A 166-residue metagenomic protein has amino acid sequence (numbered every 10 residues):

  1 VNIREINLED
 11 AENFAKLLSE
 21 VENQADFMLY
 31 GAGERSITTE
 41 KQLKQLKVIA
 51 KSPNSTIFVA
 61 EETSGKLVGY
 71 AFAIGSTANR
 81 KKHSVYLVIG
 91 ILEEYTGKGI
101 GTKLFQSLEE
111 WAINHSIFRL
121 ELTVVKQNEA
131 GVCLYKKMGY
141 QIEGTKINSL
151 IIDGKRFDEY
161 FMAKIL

Functional and structural regions predicted by a protein language model:
N2-K16: A short beta-loop-alpha structural element at the N-terminal edge of CoA-dependent acyl/N-acetyltransferase catalytic
E22, E34-E94, F105, I165-L166: Acetyl-CoA-dependent GNAT
D26-G33: A short, aromatic/hydrophobic, helix- or strand-capping loop or linear motif that either lines the entrance/gate
G65-G69, A130, R156: Glycine-rich acetyl-CoA-binding "A-motif" of GNAT/NAT acetyltransferases
G99: Conserved G/P- and acidic residue-centered "switch" motifs that form tight phosphate/ATP-binding loops in soluble
F105, A112-T123: Conserved GNAT acetyl-CoA-binding A-motif
E121-V125, K136, Q141-F157: Conserved catalytic-core motifs of GNAT/GCN5-like acyltransferases
K155-L166: Terminal substrate-recognition subdomain of acyl/acetyltransferases
